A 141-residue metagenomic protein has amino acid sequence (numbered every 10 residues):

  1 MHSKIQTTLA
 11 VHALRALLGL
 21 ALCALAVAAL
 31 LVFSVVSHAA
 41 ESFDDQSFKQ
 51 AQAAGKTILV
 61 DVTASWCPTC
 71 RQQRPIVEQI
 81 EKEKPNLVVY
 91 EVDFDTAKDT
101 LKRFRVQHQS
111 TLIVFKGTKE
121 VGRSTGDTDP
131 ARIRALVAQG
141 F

Functional and structural regions predicted by a protein language model:
M1-A40: N-terminal targeting signals for export/organelle localization
A40-T57, K98: A short beta-strand-turn-helix
G55-I58, V62-W66, H108: Short pre-active-site segment immediately N-terminal to redox-active cysteine/selenocysteine motifs in thiol-based
R71-E83: Typically the conserved alpha-helix immediately C-terminal to a functionally engaged Cys/Sec in thioredoxin-like
P85-K98: Thiol-based oxidoreductase modules, predominantly thioredoxin-like and allied folds used for disulfide exchange
F104-I113: Structural micro-motif
K116-F141: Non-catalytic, surface beta->alpha helical segment in thiol-disulfide oxidoreductase systems
